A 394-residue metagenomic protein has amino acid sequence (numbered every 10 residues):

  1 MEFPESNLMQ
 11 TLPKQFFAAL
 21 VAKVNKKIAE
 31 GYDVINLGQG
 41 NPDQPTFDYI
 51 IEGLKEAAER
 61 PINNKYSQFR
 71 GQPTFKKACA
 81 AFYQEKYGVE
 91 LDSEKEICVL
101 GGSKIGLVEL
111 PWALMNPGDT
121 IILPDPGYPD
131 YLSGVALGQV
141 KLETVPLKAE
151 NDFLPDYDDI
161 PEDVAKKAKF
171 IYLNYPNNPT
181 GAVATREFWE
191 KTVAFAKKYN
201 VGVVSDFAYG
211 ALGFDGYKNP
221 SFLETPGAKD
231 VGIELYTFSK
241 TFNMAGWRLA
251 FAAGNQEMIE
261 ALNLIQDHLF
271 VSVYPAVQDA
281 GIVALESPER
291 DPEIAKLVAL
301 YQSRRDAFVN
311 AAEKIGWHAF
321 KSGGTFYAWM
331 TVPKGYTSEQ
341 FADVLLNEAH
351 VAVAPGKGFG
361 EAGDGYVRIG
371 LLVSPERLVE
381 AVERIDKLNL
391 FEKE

Functional and structural regions predicted by a protein language model:
E2-G101, E109, A284-S287, F391-E394: N-terminal small-domain helix-loop-helix segment of the aminotransferase-like
K27-E30, G138, K198-Y199, I315 (+1 more regions): Helix C-cap/helix->beta junction micro-motif
E59, N63-A194, A211-L212, N219-L223: Conserved core of the PLP fold type I
A81, G335, V344-A354, F359-E394: PLP-dependent enzyme catalytic core of the Aspartate aminotransferase-like
D119, V140, K198-V201, K229-D230: A short helix->loop->beta-strand "cap" motif at the edges of active sites that frequently abuts
E224-A299, D306, N310, N389-L390: Conserved core segment of the aminotransferase class I/II
I282, A299-V309, A319-T331, G363: Conserved glycine-rich beta-strand-loop-beta hairpin in the small C-terminal domain of fold type I
